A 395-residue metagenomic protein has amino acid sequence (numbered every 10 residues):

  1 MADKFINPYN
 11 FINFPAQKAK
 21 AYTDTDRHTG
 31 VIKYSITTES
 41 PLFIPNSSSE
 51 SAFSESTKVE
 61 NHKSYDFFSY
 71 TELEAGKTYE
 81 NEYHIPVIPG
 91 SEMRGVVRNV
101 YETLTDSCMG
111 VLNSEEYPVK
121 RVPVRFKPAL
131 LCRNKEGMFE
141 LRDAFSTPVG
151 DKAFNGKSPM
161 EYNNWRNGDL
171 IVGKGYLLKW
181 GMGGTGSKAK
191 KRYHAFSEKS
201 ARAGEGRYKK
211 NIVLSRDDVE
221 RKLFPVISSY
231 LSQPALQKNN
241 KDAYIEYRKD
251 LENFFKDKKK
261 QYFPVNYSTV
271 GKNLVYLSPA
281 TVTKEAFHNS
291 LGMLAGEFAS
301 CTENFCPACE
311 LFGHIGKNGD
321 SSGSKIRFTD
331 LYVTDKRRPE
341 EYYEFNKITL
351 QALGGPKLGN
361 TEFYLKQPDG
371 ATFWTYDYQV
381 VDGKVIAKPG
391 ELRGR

Functional and structural regions predicted by a protein language model:
M1-R395: Basic, Gly/Ser/Thr-rich N-terminal segments that form RNA-phosphate-binding interfaces in CRISPR RAMP
